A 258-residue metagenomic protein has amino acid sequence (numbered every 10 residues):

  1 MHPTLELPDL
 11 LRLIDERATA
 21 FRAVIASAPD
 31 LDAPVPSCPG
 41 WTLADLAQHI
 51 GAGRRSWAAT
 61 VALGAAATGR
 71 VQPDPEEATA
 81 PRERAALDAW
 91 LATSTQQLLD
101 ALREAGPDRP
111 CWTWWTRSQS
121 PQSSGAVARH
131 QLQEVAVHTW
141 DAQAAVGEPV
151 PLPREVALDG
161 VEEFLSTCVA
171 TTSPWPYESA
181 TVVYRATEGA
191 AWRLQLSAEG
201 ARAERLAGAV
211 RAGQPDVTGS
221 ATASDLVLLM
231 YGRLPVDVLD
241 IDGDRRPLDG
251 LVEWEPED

Functional and structural regions predicted by a protein language model:
H2-P36, G40-W41, A52-T60, D74-A78: Hydrophobic, proline/glycine-rich low-complexity stretches
H2-P8, G53-T113, P149-D159: Short, helix-capping/interhelical loops that line the mouth of catalytic, cofactor-, or ligand-binding pockets
L5-P8, R12, S37, A44 (+3 more regions): Short, solvent-exposed segments of well-ordered alpha helices
I14-F21, L43-W57, A80-R84, D88-A105 (+1 more regions): Alpha-helical transition-metal enzyme core signature, strongest for iron centers
D30-R70, T113-S173, L226: Short, contiguous alpha-helical
V161-L194: A glycine-rich beta-turn/hairpin centered on an aromatic-Pro dipeptide
Y184-T218, T222: Acidic/His-leaning functional-site neighborhoods
R211-D258: C-terminal interaction segments
